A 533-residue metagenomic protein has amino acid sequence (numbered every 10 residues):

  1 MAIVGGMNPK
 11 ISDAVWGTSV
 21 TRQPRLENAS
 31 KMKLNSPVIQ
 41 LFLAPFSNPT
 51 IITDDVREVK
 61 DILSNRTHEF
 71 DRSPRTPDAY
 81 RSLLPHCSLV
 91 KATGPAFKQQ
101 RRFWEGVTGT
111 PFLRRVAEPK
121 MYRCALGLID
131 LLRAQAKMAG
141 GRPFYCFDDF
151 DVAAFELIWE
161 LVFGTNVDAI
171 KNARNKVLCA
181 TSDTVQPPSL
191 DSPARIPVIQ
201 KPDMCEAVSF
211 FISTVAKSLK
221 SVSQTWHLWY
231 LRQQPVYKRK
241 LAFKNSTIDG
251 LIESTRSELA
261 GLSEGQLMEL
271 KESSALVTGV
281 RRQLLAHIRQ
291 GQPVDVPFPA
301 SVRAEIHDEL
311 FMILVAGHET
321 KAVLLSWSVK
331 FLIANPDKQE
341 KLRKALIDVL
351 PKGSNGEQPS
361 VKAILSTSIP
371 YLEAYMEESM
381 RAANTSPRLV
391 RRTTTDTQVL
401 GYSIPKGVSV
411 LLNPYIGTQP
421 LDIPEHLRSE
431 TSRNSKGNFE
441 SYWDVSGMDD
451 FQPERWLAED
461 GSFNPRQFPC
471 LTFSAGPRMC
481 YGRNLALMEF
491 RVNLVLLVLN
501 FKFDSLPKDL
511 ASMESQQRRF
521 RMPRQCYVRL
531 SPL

Functional and structural regions predicted by a protein language model:
M1-H86, P95-Q99, Y122-G127, L131-A134 (+4 more regions): N-terminal membrane-proximal hinge/A-helix region immediately C-terminal to the signal-anchor transmembrane segment
P74-D78, V116-L325: Cytochrome P450 heme-thiolate monooxygenase catalytic core
V167, P336-Q339, T472-M479, R483-P523: Cytochrome P450 heme-binding "Cys pocket" and the immediately downstream C-terminal segment
P197-M204, E269, A334-T385, L400 (+2 more regions): Cytochrome P450 I-helix active-site segment
T320-I333, N493: Short, small-residue alpha-helix embedded
S379, I404-G407, F451, G476 (+2 more regions): Hydrophobic, well-ordered secondary-structure elements that form the walls of internal hydrophobic environments
L412-G461: Conserved cytochrome P450 K-helix/beta-meander segment immediately N-terminal to the heme-binding cysteine loop
R521-L533: C-terminal helix/juxtamembrane-tail motif
